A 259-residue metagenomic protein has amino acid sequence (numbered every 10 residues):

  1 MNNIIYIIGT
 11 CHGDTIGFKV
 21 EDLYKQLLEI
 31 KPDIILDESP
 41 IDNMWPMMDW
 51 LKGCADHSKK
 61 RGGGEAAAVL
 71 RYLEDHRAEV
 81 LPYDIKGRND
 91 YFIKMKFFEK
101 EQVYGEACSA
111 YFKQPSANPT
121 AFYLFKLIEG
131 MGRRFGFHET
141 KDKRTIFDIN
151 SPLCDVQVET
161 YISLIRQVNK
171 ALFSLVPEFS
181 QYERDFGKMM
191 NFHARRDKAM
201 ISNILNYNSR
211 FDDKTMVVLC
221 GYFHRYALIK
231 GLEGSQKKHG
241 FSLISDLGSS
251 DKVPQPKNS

Functional and structural regions predicted by a protein language model:
M1-I85, N89, K100: Internal alpha/beta domain cores that form substrate/cofactor-binding pockets in large enzymes and binding proteins
I4-Y6, K214-C220: Generic beta-sheet signal
G17-F18, W45-W50, F92-M95, Y226-E233 (+1 more regions): A short acidic (Asp/Glu
P32, F211-K214: Short, high-confidence coil segments that cap the C-terminus of an alpha-helix and link into the following beta-strand
W50, H57-F211, G231: Hydrophobic, often amphipathic alpha-helical segments used for membrane interaction and targeting
Q181-Y182, F186-G187, E233, H239-S259: Short, flexible loop segments at boundaries between secondary-structure elements
K214, Y226-F241: Active-site-adjacent alpha-helix immediately C-terminal to a catalytic or transition-state-stabilizing loop
